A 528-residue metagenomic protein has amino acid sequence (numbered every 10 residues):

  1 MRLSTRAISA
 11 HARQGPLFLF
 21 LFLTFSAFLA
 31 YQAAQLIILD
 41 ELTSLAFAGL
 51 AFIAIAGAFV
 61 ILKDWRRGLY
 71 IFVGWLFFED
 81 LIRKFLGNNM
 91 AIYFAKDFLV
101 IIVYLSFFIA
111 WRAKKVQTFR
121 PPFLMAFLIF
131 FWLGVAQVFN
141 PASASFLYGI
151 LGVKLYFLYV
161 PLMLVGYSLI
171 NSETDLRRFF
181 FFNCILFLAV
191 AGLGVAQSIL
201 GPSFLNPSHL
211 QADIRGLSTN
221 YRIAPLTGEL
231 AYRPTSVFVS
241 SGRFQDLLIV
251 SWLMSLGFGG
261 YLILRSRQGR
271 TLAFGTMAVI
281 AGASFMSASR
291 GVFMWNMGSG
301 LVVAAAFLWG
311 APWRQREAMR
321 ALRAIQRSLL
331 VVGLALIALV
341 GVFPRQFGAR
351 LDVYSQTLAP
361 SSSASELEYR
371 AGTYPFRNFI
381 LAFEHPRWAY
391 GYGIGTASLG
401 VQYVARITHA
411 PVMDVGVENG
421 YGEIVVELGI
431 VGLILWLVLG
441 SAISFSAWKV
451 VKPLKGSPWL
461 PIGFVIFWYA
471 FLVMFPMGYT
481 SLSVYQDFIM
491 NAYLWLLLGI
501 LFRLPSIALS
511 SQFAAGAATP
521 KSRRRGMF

Functional and structural regions predicted by a protein language model:
A56-N88, F94-F157, V473: N-terminal hydrophobic segments of proteins, predominantly signal-anchor/transmembrane helices of inner/organellar
R66-G74, Q117-F130, G166-P202, N206-Q211: Interfacial loop-to-transmembrane-helix boundary motif in multi-pass membrane proteins
L81-G87, R222-F238, R370-P375, H409-E423: Juxtamembrane membrane-water interface segments that cap and precede transmembrane helices
F131, V135-V138, F180-L210, R215-G310 (+1 more regions): Alpha-helical transmembrane segments of multi-pass inner-membrane proteins
G192, A196-F204, S287, V292 (+4 more regions): A membrane-periplasm/extracellular boundary helix in multi-pass inner-membrane enzymes that assemble envelope glycans
S251-L256, N296-F307, V465-G526: Transmembrane alpha-helices of multi-pass inner-membrane enzymes
R270-A281, F445-T480: Loop-to-helix entry and N-terminal half of a specific, functionally important transmembrane alpha helix in multi-pass
A349-L428, A447-L454: Long extracytoplasmic/lumenal interhelical loops at the membrane interface of multi-pass membrane proteins
